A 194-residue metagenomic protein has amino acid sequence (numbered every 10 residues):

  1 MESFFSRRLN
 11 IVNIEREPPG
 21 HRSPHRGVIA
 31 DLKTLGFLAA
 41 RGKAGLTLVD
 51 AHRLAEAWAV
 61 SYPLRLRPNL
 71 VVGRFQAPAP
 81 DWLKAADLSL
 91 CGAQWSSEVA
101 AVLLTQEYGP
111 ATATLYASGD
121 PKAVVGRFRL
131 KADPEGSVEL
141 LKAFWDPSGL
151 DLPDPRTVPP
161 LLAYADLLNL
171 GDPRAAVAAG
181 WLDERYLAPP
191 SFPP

Functional and structural regions predicted by a protein language model:
M1-E2: Hydrophobic residues on short alpha-helical segments
F5-E17: Short acidic, hydrophobic short linear motifs in intrinsically disordered regions
P19-T34: Short amphipathic alpha-helical interaction segments
K33-K43: A short, conserved structural fragment
K43-E56: Accessory beta->alpha helical hairpin/"wing" motif in late/C-terminal subdomains of nucleic-acid enzymes
L54-P68: A compositional/biophysical signature of low hydrophobicity enriched in polar/charged and small residues
R65-F144: Short gly/ser-rich loop at a beta-strand->alpha-helix junction or flexible surface loop bordering the NTP-binding
A123-P194: Hydrophobic alpha-helical interaction segments
